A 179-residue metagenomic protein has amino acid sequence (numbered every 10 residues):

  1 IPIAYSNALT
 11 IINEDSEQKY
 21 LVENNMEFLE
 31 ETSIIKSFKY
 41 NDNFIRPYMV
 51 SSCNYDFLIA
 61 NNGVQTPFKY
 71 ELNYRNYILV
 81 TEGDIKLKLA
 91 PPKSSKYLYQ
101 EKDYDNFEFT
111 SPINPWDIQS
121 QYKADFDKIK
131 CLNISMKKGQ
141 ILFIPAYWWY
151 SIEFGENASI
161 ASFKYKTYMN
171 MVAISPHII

Functional and structural regions predicted by a protein language model:
I1-I141, W149-I179: N-terminal accessory scaffold of Fe(II)-dependent oxygenases
